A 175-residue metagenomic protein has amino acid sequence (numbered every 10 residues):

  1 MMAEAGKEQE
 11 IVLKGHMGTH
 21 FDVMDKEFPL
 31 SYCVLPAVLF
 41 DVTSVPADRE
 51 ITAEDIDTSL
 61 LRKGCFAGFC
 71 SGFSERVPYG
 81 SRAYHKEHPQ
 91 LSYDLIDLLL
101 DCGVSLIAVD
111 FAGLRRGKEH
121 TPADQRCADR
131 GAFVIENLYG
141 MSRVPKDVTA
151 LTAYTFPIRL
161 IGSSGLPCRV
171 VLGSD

Functional and structural regions predicted by a protein language model:
M1-D175: Active-/binding-site microenvironments in catalytic and ligand-binding cores
